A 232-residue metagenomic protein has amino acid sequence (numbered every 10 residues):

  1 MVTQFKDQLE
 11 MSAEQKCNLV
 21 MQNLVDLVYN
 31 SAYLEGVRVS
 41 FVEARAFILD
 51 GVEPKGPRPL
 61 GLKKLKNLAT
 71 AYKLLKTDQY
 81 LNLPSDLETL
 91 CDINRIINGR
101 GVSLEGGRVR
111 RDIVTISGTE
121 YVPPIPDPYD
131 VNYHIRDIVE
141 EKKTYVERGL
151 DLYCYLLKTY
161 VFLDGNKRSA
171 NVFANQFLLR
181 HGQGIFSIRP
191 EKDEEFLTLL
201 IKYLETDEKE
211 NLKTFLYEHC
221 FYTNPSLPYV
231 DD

Functional and structural regions predicted by a protein language model:
M1-D232: FIC/Doc superfamily catalytic core
